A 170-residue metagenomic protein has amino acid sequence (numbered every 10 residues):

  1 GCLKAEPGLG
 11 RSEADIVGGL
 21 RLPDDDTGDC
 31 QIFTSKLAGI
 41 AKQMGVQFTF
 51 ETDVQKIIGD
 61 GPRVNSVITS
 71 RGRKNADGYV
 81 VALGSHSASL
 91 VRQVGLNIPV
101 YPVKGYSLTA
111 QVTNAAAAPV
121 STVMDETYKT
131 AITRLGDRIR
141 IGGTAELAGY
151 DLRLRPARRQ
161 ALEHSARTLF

Functional and structural regions predicted by a protein language model:
G1: Dinucleotide-binding Rossmann-like beta1-alpha1 core, especially the glycine-rich loop that anchors the ADP
E6, T34, A38, E163-A166: A generic alpha-helix structural signal
E6-A14: A conserved beta-strand/loop capping segment in the N-terminal third of enzymes that catalyze redox or closely related
P7, K42-V46, L96, R167-T168: Generic secondary-structure signature for well-ordered alpha-helical cores
L9, I40-A41, L135: Hydrophobic helix-cap positions at the C-terminus of alpha-helices in RecA-like/P-loop ATPase nucleotide-binding cores
L9, L20, V123: Short clusters of hydrophobic/aromatic residues that line enzyme substrate/ligand-binding pockets
E13-D77: Helical element adjacent to the flavin cofactor pocket in flavoenzyme catalytic cores
V54-G59, R63-V64, T69, R73-F170: Active-site substrate-recognition segment that forms the wall of the catalytic cavity or substrate channel
